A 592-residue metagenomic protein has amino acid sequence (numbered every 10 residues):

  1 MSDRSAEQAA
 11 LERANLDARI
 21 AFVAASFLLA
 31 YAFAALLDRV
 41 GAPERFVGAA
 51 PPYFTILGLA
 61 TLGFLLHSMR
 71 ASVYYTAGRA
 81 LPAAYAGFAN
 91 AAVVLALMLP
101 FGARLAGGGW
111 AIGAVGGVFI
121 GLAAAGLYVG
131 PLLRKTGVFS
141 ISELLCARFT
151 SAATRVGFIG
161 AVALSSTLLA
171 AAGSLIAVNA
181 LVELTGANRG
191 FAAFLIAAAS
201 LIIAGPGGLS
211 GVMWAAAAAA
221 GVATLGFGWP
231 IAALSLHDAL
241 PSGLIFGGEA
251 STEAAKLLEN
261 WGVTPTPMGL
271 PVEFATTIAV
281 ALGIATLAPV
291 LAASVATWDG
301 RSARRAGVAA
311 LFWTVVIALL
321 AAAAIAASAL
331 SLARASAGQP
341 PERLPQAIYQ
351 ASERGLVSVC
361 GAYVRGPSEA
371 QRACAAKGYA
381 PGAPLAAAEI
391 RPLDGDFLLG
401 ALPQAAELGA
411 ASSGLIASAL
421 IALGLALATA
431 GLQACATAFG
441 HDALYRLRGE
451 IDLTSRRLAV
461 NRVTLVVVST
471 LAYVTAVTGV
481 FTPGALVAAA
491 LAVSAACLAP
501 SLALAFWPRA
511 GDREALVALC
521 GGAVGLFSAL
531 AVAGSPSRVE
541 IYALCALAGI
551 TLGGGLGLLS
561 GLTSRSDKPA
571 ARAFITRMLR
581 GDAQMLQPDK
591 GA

Functional and structural regions predicted by a protein language model:
M1-A21, L65-H67, S336-V364, E369-A375 (+1 more regions): Terminal cytosolic tails of multi-pass membrane transporters, especially the segment immediately following the final
A10-A30, W110-G205, A275-G283, P289-A292 (+3 more regions): Helix-loop-helix module between adjacent transmembrane segments
R13, R70-G87, V487-A592: C-terminal membrane-solvent junction of multi-pass transporters and transport-like membrane proteins
R13-A25, P43-S72, G78, F139-T167 (+7 more regions): Membrane-interface loop-to-helix entry segments
N15, R148-V156, A163-T167, V316 (+3 more regions): Loop-to-transmembrane helix boundary motifs in multi-pass membrane proteins
L29-D38, L62-S68, T167-A170, S174 (+9 more regions): Hydrophobic alpha-helical segments and their helix-loop junctions in multi-pass secondary transporters
L37-A50, R104-A114, S174-A192, S210-A219 (+4 more regions): Transmembrane helix-loop boundary segments of multi-pass membrane transporters
A71-V138, V280-G283, S302-R334, L344-A376 (+2 more regions): Membrane-interface helix-loop-helix modules in multi-pass membrane proteins
